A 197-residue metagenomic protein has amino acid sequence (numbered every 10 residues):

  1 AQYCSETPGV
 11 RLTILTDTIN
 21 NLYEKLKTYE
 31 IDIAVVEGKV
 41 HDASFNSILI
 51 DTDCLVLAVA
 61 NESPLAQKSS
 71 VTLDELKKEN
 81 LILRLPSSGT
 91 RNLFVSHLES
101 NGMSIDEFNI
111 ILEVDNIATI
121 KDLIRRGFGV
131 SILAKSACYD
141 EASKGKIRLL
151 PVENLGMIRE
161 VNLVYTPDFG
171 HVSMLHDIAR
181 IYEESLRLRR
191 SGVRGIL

Functional and structural regions predicted by a protein language model:
A1-D42: Central regulatory/effector-binding core of bacterial HTH transcription factors
E6-I14, N101-I111: A local structural motif
I14, I33-V35, S47, L57-A58 (+4 more regions): Generic preference for hydrophobic
L15-T16, L83-R84, E113, S131: Active-site-adjacent beta-strand anchor residues
D42-L49, D53-C54, K68, E75 (+1 more regions): Beta-alpha-beta core module
S44-L55, V59-I82, P86, L175: Flexible hinge/capping segments at coil-to-helix
L81-G102, V172-S173, A179, R189-G195: Secondary-structure junction motif
R148-S191, I196: A late-sequence structural motif
